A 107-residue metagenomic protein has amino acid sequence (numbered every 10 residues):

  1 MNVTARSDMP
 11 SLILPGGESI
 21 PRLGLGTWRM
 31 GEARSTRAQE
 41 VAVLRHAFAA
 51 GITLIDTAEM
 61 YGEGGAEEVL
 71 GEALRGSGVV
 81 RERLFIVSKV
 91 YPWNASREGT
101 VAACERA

Functional and structural regions predicted by a protein language model:
M1-L84: N-terminal binding-site loop/beta-alpha segment at the start of enzyme catalytic domains that lines or forms
E32-A33, P92-R97: A short, charged, and often flexible helix/loop element on the N-terminal side of the glycosyltransferase catalytic
A66, S96, T100: Conserved donor sugar-nucleotide recognition element shared by glycan-biosynthetic enzymes
E82-N94: A short, structured active-site edge motif that brings together acidic residues
T100-A107: CE4/NodB-like, metal-dependent polysaccharide N-deacetylase domain that modifies extracellular/periplasmic N-acetylated
